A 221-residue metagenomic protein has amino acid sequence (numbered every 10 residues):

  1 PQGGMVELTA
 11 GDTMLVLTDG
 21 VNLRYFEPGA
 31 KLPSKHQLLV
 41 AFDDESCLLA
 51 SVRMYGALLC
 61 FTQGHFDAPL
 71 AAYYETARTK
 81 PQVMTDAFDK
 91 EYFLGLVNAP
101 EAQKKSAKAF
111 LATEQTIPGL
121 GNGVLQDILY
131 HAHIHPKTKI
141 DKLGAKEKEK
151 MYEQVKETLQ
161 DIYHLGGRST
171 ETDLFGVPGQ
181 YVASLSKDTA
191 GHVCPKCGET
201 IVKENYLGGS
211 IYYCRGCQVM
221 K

Functional and structural regions predicted by a protein language model:
P1-M5: An N-terminal domain-cap segment
V6, T13-L15, S46, A190-V193: A generic secondary-structure signal marking the coil-to-beta-strand transition
E7-T9, A41, Y213: Short, well-ordered beta-strand micro-motif
G11, L15-L120, V124-H131: Phosphate/anion-contacting hairpin/loop surfaces
V16, L94-K221: Basic, nucleic-acid-binding surfaces and adjacent catalytic neighborhoods in DNA/RNA-processing proteins
